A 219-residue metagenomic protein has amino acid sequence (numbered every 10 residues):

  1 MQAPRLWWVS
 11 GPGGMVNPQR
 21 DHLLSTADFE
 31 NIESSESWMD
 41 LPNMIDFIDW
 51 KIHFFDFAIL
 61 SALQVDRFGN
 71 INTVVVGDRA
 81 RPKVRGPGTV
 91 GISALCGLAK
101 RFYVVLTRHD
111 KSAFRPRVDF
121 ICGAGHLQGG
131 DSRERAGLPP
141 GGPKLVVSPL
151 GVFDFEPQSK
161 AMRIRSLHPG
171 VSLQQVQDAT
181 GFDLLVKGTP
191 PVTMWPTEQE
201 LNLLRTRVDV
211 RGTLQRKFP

Functional and structural regions predicted by a protein language model:
M1-P4: Glycine-rich loop at the start of a catalytic domain that most often binds anionic cofactors/ligands
L6-G14, L106: Short internal beta-strands
S10-G13, C122-A124, R211: Feature targets compositionally biased, intrinsically disordered low-complexity regions with long contiguous runs
N17-Q199: Conserved phosphate- and dinucleotide-binding cores of soluble alpha/beta proteins, encompassing both enzyme active
T189-P219: Acidic/aromatic/glycine-rich contiguous surface patches that form carbohydrate-binding/processing clefts and analogous
